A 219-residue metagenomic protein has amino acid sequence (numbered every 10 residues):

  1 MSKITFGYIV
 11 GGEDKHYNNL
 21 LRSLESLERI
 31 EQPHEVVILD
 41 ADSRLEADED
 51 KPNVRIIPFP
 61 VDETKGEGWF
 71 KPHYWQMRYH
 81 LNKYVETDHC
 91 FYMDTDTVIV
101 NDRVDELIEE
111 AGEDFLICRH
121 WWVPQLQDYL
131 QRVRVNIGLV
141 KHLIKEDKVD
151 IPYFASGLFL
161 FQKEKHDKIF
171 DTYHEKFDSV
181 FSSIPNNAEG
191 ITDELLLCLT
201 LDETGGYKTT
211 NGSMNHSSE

Functional and structural regions predicted by a protein language model:
M1-G66, E164, E203: N-terminal anchoring/stem segment of glycosyltransferases
N18-L21, Q76, H80, I191-L195 (+1 more regions): A structural signal for well-ordered alpha-helical segments within the folded catalytic domains of diverse enzymes
R22, D62-M93, V98-D105, C118: A conserved donor-nucleotide-binding helix/loop in the catalytic core of Leloir-type glycosyltransferases
L39-E46, I99-R103, M214-N215: Short, polar loop motifs at secondary-structure junctions
L81, F115, L158-L160: Conserved hydrophobic/aromatic beta-strand scaffold that supports enzyme active sites
I99-I137: Conserved donor-nucleotide/metal-binding helix-loop-beta segment in metal-dependent transferases, i.e., the alpha-helix
V135-D150: Short, flexible, basic/aromatic active-site loop/helix in glycosyltransferases
E146-E219: Catalytic core and acceptor-binding pocket of nucleotide-sugar-dependent glycosyltransferases
